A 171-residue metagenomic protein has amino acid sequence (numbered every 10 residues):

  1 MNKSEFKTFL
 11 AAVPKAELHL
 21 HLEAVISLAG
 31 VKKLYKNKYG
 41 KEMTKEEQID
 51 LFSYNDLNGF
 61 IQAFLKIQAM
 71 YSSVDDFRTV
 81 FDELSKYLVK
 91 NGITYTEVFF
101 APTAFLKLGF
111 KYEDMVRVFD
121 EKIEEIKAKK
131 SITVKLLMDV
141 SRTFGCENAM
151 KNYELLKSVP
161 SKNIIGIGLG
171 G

Functional and structural regions predicted by a protein language model:
M1-G171: Metal-cofactor-binding active-site regions of metalloenzymes
